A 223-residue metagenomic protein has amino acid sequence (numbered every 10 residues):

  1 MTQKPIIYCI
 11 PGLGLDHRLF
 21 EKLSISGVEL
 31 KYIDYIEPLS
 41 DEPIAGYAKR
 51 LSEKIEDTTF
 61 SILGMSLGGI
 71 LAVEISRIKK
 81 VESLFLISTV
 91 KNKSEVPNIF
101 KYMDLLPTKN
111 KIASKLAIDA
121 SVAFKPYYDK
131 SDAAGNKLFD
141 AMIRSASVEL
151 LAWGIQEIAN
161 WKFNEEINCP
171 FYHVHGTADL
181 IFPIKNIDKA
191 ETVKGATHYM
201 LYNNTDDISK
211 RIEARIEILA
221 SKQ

Functional and structural regions predicted by a protein language model:
T2-T58, T108-A113: Active-site catalytic motif of lipid deacylating hydrolases and related acyltransferases
K22, E74-I75: Active-site signature of alpha/beta-hydrolase-fold catalytic machinery across serine- and Asp/Cys-nucleophile hydrolases
D41-E42, A196-R211: Catalytic histidine-centered segment of alpha/beta-hydrolase-like enzymes
L63-G68, A72: Gly/Ala-rich beta-loop-alpha elbow adjacent to hydrolase catalytic centers
K80-S114: Flexible "cap/lid" loop of the alpha/beta hydrolase fold
K115-N164: Conserved alpha/beta-hydrolase catalytic His-Asp/Glu region
I167-F171, K185-D188: Short, proline-enriched alpha-helix->beta-strand connector loops that line the catalytic pocket of alpha/beta-hydrolase
H173-H175, D179: Short beta-strand/loop motif that positions the catalytic acidic residue of the alpha/beta-hydrolase fold
